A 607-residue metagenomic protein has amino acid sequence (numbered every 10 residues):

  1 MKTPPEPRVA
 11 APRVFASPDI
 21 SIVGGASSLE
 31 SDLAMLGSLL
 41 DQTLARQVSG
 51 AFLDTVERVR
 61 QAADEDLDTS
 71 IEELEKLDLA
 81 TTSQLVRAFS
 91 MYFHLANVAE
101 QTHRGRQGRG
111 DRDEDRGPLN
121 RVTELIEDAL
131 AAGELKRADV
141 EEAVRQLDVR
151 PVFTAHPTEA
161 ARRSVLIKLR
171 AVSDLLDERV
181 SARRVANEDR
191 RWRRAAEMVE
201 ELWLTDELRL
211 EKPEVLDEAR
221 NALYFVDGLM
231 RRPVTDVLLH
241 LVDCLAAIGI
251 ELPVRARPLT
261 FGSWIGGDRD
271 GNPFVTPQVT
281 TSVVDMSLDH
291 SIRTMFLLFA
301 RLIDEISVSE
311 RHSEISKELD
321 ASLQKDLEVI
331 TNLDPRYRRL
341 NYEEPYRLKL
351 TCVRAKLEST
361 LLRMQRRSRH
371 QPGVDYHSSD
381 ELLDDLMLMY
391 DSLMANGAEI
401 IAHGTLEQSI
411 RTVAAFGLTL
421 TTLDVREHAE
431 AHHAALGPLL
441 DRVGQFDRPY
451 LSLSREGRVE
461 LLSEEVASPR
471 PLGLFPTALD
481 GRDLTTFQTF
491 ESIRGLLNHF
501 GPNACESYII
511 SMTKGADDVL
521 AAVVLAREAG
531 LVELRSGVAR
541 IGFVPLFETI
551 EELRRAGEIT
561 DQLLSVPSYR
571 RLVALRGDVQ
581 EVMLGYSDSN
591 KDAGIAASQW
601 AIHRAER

Functional and structural regions predicted by a protein language model:
M1-S463, D480-R482: Often metal-dependent polyanion-binding catalytic scaffolds in large enzymes
S90, Y390-S392, S507-S511, F543-L546: Short glycine-rich or small-residue beta-strand-to-loop segments that form or flank ligand, phosphate, metal/Fe-S
R255-R257, I265-G266, R411, N498-F500 (+2 more regions): A general structural signal for short secondary-structure junctions and capping/turn motifs
V329, C352, S359, T422-L423 (+4 more regions): Active-site cores of enzymes that catalyze phosphoryl transfer or operate on phosphate-rich substrates
L406, A605-E606: Generic non-transmembrane alpha-helix signal with a bias for helix starts/N-cap capping motifs
S536-F543: Interdomain boundary/hinge elements
